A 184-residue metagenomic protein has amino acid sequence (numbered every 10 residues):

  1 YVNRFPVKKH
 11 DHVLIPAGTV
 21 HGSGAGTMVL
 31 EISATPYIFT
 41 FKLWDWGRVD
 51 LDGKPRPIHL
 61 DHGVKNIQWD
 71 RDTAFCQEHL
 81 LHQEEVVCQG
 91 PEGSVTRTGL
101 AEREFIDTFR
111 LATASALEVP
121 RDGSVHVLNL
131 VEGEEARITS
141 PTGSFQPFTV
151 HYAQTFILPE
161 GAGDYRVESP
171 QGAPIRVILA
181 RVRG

Functional and structural regions predicted by a protein language model:
Y1-P57, G63: Contiguous mid-protein beta-loop-alpha structural module that forms a pocket-lining wall or clamp of enzyme active
V2, A17-V20, H82-V86, V95-G99 (+4 more regions): Generic recognition of flexible, low-complexity loop/linker segments
V2-L14, T139-A162: Short acidic-glycine-tyrosine-enriched beta hairpin
P6, L14, E31, D107-R110 (+2 more regions): Structured core elements
K9, A17, F105-D107, S124 (+1 more regions): A generic structural signal for well-ordered coil/turn residues at beta-strand boundaries that shape enzyme active-site
G18-I38, P141, P147, H151 (+1 more regions): Ligand-binding loop in jelly-roll beta-barrel domains
G26, R110-F145, H151-A153: Glycine- and acidic-residue-biased ligand/ion/polar-headgroup-sensing regions
T40-D122: C-terminal amphipathic alpha-helical segment
